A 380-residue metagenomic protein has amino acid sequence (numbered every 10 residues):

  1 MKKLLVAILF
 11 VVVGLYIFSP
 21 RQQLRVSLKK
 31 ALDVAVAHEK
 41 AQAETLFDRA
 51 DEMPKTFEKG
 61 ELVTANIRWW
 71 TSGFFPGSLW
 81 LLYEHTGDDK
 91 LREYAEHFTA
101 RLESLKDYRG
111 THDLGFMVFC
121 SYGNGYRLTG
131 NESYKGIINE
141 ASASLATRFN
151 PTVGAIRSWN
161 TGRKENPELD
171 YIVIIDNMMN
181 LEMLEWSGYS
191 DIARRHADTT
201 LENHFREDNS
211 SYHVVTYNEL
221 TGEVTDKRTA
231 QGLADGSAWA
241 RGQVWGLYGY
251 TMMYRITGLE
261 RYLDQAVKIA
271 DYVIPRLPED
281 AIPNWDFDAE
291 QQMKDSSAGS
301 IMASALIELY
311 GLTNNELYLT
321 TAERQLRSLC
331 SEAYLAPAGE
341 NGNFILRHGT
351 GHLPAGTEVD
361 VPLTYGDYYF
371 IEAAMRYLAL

Functional and structural regions predicted by a protein language model:
M1-V26: Bacterial Sec-dependent N-terminal signal peptides
R21-L380: Glycan-recognition and catalytic cores of secretory/periplasmic carbohydrate-active enzymes
